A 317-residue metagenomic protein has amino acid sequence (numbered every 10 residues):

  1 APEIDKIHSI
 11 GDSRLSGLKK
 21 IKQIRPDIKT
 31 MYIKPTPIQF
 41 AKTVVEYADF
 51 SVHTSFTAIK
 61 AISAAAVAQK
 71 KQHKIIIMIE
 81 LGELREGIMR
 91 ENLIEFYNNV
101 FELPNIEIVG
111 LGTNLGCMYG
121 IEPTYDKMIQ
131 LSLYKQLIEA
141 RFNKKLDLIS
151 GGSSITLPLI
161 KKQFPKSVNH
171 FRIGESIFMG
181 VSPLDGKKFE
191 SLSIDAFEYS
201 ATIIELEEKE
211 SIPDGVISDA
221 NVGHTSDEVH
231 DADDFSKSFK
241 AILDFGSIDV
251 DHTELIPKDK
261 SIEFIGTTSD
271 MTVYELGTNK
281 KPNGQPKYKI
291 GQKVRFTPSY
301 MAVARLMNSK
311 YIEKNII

Functional and structural regions predicted by a protein language model:
A1-L133, R141-F142: Active-site-proximal beta-alpha core segment in soluble small-molecule metabolic enzymes
I129-I317: Active-site anion/phosphate-binding pocket segments in diverse small-molecule metabolic enzymes
